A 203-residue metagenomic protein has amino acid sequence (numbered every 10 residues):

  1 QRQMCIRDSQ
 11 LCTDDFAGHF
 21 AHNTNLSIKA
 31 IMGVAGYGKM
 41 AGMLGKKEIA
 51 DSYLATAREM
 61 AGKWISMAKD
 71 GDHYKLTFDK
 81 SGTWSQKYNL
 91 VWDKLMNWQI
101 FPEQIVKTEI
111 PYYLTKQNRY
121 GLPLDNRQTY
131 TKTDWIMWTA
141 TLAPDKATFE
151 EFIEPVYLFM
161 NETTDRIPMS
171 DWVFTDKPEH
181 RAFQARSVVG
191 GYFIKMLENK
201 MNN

Functional and structural regions predicted by a protein language model:
R2-I6: Short, small-residue-biased leader/transition segments that mark boundaries at the very start of proteins
Q10, Y37-L54: Inter-helical turn/loop segments and adjacent helix faces that build the functional surface of alpha-helical bundle
L11-G18, F174: Short linear capping/connector segments at secondary-structure termini
N23-I28, E59-E154, L158, E162-I167 (+2 more regions): Extended ligand-binding clefts on enzyme/binding-domain cores
T24-K39: Extended, hydrophobic/aromatic-rich amphipathic alpha-helical segments that build helical scaffolds
A41-L44, E48, Q99, A147 (+1 more regions): Long alpha-helical scaffolds in large eukaryotic adaptor/regulatory proteins, encompassing alpha-solenoid repeat systems
S170-N203: Terminal, non-catalytic domain-edge segments
